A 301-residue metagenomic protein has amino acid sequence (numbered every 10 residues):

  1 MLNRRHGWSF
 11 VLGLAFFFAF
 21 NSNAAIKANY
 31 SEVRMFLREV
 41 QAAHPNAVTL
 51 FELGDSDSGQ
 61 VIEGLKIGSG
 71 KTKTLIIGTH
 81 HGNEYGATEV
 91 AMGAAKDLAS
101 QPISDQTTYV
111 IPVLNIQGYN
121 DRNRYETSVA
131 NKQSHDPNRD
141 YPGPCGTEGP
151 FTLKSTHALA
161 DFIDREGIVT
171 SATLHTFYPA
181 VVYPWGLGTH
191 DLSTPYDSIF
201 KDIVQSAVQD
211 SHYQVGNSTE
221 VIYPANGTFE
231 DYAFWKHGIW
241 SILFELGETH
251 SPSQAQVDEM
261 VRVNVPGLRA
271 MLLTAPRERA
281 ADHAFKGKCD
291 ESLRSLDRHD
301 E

Functional and structural regions predicted by a protein language model:
M1-F10: Bacterial N-terminal signal peptides that target proteins for export
F16, F20-V61: Short glycine- and acidic-rich boundary segments immediately preceding or forming the N-terminal edge of structured
F36-A43, A94-Q101, F162-E166, S206 (+2 more regions): Structured segments of extracytoplasmic/periplasmic soluble domains in secreted or envelope-associated proteins
G59-Q60, R122-E126, P224-D231: Alpha-helical scaffolding within the catalytic cores of extracellular/periplasmic polymer-degrading hydrolases
E63-K71: Short beta-strand-to-loop junctions in surface cap/lid or active-site-entrance loops
K71-Q205, Y213, S241-E248, P252-A255: Active-site/substrate-binding loop(s) of hydrolase catalytic cores
S171, A180-T194, I222-G287: Active-site-adjacent mobile loop/cap segments within catalytic or ligand-binding domains
C289-E301: Acidic, Ser/Thr-rich low-complexity intrinsically disordered segments
